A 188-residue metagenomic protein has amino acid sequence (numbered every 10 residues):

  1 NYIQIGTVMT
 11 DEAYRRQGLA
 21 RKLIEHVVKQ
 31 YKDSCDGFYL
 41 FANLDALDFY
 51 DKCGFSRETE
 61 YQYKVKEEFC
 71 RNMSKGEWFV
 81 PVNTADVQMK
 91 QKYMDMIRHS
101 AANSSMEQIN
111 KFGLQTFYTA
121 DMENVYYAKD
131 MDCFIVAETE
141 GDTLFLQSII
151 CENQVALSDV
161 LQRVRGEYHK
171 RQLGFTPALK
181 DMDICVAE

Functional and structural regions predicted by a protein language model:
N1-M9, Y39, K129-F145: Conserved beta-strand in the GNAT
V8-R15, L146-V155: A short, internal acetyl-CoA/4′-phosphopantetheine-binding micro-motif in the GNAT/acyltransferase core
Y14-H26, V155-R163: Conserved acetyl-CoA pyrophosphate-binding loop and the N-cap/start of the following alpha-helix in GNAT-like
R21-K32, G37-F38, F49-K52: Hydrophobic, well-ordered beta-alpha structural blocks that scaffold small-molecule cofactor pockets
K29-N43, Y168-A178: Conserved GNAT acetyl-CoA-binding A-motif
D48, G54-S74, S148-C151, E167-E188: Active-site/acyl-donor-binding loops of N-acyltransferases
T59-D142: Amide-forming acyltransferase catalytic core, primarily the GNAT-like/NAT-type and related acyltransferase folds
